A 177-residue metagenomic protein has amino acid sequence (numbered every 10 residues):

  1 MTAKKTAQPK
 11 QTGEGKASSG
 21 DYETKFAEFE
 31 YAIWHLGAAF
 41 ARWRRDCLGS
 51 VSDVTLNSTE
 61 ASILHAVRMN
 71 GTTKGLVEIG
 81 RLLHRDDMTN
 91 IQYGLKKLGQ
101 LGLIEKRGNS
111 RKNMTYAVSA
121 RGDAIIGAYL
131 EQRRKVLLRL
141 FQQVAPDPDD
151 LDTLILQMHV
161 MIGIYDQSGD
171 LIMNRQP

Functional and structural regions predicted by a protein language model:
M1-V54: N-terminal leader segment of winged-helix/HTH proteins
M1-Y22, P146-P177: C-terminal regulatory/oligomerization modules of transcriptional regulators
A32, S62-H65, A124: Pre-recognition alpha-helix immediately N-terminal to the DNA-recognition helix within helix-turn-helix or winged-helix
G37, G71, I126, M158 (+1 more regions): A structural signal for well-ordered alpha-helices, especially hydrophobic packing surfaces of coiled-coils
A38, H65-M69, L130: Short, locally clustered residues in the helix-turn-helix/winged-helix DNA-binding domain
R45-D86: N-terminal helix-turn-helix DNA-binding core of bacterial DNA-binding proteins
R85-Q100: Short amphipathic alpha-helical interaction segments
K96-D152: Charged, amphipathic alpha-helical coiled-coil/dimerization segments
